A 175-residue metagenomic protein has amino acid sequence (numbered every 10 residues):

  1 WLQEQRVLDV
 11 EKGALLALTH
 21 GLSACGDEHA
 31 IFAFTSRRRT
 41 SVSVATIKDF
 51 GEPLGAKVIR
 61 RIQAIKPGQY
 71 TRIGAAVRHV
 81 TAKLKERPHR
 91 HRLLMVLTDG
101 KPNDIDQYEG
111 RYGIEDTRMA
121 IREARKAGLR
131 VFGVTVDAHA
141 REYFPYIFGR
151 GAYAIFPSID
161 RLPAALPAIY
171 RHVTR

Functional and structural regions predicted by a protein language model:
W1-R175: Acidic, glycine-rich A-domain
